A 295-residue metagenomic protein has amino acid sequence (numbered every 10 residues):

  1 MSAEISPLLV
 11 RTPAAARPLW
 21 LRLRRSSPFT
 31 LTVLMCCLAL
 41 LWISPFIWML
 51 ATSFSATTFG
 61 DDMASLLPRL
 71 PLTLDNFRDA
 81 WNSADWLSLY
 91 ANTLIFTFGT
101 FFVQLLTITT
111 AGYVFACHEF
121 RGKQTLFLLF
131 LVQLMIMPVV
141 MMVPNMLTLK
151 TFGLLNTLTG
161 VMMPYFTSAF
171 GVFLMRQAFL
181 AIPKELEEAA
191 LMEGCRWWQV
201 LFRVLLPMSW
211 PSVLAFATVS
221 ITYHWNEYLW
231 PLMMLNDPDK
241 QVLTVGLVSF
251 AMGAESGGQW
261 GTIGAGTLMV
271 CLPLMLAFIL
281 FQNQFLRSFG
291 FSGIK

Functional and structural regions predicted by a protein language model:
M1-L23: Short, Lys/Arg-rich, polar N-terminal cytosolic tail immediately upstream of the first transmembrane signal-anchor
L8, L31-K295: A structural signal for multi-pass alpha-helical bundles of membrane permease subunits that mediate small-molecule
P13, L19, S26-S27, A178 (+1 more regions): Small/flexible residues
L19-F29, H118-R121: Juxtamembrane loop-transmembrane helix junctions in multi-pass integral membrane proteins, especially the extracellular
